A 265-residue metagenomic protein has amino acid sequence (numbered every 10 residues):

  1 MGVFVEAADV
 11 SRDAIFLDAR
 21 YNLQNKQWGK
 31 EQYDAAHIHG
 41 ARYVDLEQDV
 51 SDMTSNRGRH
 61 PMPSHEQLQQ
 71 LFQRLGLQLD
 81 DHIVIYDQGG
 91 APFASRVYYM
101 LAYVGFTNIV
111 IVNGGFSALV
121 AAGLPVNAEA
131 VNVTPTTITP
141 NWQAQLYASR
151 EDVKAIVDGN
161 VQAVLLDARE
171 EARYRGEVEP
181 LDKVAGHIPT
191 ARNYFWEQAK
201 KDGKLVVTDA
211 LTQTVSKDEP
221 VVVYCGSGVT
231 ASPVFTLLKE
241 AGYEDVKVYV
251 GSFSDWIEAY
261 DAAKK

Functional and structural regions predicted by a protein language model:
M1-K265: Cytosolic catalytic domains that perform sulfur/thiol-centered chemistry
